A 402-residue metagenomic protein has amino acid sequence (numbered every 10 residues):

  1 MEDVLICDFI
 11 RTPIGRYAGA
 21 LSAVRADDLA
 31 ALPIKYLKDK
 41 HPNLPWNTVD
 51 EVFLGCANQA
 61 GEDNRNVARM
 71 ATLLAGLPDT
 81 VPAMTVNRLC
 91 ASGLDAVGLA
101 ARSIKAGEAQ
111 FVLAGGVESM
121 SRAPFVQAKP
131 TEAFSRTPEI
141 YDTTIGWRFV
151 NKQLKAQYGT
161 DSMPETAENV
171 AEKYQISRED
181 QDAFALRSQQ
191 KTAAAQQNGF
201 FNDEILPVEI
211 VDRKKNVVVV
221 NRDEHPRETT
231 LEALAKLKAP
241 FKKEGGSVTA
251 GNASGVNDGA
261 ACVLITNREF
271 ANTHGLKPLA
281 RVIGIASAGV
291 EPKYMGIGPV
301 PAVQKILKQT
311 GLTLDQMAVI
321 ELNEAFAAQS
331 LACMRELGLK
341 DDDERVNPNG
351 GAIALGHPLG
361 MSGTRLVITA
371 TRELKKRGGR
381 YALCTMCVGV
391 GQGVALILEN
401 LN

Functional and structural regions predicted by a protein language model:
M1-A71, A75, P82, T166-R178 (+5 more regions): Conserved active-site "lid/cap" helical segment
M1-V24, I145, L231-I297, P301 (+5 more regions): Condensing-enzyme catalytic core mediating Claisen C-C bond formation in acyl metabolism
R11-T12, S22-A23, D27-L32, N43 (+3 more regions): N-terminal extracellular/periplasmic Venus flytrap/periplasmic-binding protein-like
V24, C56-F111, T144-W147, Q157-S162 (+4 more regions): Conserved catalytic cysteine-centered active-site region of acyl-thioester-dependent Claisen-condensing enzymes
R88-E118, A171-F200, C262-E269, M334-R335 (+2 more regions): Active-site-proximal alpha-helical scaffold in enzymes
F111-N169: Flexible glycine-/small-residue-enriched beta->alpha junction loops that bind anionic phosphate/pyrophosphate groups
E168, E204, D212, I283-A354: Active-site pocket-lining segment
